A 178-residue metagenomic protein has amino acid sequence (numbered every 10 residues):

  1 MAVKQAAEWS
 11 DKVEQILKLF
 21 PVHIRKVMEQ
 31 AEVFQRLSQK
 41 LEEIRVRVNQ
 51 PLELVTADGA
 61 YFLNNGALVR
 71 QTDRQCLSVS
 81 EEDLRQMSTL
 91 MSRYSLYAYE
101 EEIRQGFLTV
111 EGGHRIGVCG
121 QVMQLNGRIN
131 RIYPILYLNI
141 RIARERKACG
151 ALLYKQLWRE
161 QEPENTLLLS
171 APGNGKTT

Functional and structural regions predicted by a protein language model:
M1-E111: N-terminal accessory targeting/assembly segments
Q86, Y94-E162: P-loop NTP-binding catalytic core
T166-L168: Hydrophobic anchor at the beta1->P-loop junction of P-loop NTPases
A171-P172: P-loop (Walker A) phosphate-binding loop of NTP-binding proteins
G175-K176: Conserved glycine(s) of the Walker
